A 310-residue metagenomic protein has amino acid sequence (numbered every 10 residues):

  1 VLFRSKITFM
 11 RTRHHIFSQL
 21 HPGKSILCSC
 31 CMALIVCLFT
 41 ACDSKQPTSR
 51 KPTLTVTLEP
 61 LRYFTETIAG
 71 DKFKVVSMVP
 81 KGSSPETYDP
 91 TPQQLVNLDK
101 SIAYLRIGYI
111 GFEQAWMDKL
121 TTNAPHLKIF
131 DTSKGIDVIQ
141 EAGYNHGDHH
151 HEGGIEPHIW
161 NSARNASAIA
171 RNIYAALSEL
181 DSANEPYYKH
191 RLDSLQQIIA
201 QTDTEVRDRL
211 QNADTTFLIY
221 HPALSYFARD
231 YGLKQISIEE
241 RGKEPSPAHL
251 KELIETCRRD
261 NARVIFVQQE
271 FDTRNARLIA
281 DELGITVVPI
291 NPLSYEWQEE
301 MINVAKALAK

Functional and structural regions predicted by a protein language model:
V1-L2: Short, small-residue-biased leader/transition segments that mark boundaries at the very start of proteins
T8, T12, A33, T40-A41: Ala/Thr-enriched low-complexity intrinsically disordered regions
I26-L38: Bacterial N-terminal signal peptides
C42-K310: Extracytoplasmic metal-acquisition and chelation regions
